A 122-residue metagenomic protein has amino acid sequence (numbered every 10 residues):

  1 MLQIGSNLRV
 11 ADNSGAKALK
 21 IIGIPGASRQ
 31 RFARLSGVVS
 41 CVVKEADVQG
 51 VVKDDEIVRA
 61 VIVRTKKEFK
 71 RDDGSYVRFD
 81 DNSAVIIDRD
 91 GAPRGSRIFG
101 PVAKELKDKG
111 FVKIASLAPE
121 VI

Functional and structural regions predicted by a protein language model:
M1-I122: Ribosome-associated RNA-binding proteins
